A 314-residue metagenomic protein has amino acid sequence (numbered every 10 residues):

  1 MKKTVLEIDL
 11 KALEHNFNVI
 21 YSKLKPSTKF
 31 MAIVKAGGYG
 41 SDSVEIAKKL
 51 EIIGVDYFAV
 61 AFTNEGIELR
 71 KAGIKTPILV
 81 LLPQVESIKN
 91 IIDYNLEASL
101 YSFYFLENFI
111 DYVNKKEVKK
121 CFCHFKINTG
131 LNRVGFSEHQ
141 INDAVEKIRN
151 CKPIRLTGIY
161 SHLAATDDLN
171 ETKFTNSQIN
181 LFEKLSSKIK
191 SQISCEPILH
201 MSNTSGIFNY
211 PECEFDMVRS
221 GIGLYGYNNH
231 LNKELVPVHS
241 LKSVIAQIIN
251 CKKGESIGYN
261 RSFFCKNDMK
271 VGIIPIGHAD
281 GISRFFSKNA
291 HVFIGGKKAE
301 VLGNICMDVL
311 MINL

Functional and structural regions predicted by a protein language model:
K2-L10, E14, N64-E65, P83-E86 (+3 more regions): Active-site anion/phosphate-binding pocket segments in diverse small-molecule metabolic enzymes
T4-A12, S22, T28-K188, Q192-H200: Active-site-proximal beta-alpha core segment in soluble small-molecule metabolic enzymes
N16-N18: Alpha-helical scaffold segments that flank or form the walls of functional sites
